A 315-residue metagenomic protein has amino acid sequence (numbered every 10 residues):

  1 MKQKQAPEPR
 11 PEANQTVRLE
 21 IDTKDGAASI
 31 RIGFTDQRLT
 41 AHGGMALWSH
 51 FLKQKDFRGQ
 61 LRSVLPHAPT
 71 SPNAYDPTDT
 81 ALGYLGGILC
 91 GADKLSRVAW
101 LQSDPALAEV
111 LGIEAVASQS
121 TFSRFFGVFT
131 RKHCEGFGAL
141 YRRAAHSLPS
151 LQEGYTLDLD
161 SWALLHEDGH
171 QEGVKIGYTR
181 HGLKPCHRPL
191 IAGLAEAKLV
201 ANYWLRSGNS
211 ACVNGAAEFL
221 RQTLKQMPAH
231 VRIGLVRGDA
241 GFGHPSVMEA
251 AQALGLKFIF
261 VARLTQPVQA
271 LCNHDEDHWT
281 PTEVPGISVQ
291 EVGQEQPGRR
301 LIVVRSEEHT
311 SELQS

Functional and structural regions predicted by a protein language model:
M1-S210, A217-A229, L254: Dynamic "connector" segments at or just before major functional cores
K2-K4, E8-E12, T16-I30, F34 (+1 more regions): An anionic, glycine-rich sequence signature occurring as long contiguous blocks
L107-A108, L164-H166, S210, F242-S246 (+2 more regions): Flexible loop/turn segments at secondary-structure boundaries
G154-T156, I233-L235, K257-I259: Structural preference for beta-strand elements that scaffold enzyme active sites
D160, I233-G243: Acidic/histidine-rich, metal-coordinating catalytic segments
M248-K257: Short, surface-exposed basic-aromatic patches at helix termini and helix-loop junctions that form
